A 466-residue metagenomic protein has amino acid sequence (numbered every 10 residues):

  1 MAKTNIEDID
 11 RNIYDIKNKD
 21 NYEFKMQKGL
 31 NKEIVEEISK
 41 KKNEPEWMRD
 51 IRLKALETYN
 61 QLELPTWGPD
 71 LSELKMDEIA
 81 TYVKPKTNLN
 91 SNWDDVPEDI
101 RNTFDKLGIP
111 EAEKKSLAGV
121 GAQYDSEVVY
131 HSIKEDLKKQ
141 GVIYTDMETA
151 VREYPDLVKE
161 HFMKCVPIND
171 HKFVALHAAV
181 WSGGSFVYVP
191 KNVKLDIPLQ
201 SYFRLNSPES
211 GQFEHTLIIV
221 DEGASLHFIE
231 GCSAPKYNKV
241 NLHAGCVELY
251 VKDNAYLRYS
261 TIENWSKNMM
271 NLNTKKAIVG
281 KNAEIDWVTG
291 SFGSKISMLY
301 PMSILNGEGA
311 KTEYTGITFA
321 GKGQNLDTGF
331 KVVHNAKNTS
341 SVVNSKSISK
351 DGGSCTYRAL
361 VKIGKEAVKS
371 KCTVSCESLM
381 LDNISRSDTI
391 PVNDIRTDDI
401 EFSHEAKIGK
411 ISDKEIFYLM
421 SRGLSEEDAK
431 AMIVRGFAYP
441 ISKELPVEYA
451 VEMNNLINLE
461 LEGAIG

Functional and structural regions predicted by a protein language model:
A2-I9, Y22-D170, V174-A175, S347: N-terminal amphipathic, basic helical "cap/leader" segment at the start of enzyme domains
A2-K19, F24-G29, Y449-I465: Intrinsically disordered, low-complexity terminal tails
D15-K17, K32-E36, D394-I395: Short acidic (Asp/Glu) and glycine-rich catalytic loops that position anionic groups and cofactors
E33-I38, K414-Y418, F437: A general alpha-helix detector
L62-G68, F437-V447: Short arginine-rich
Y130-L424, I441-G466: Conserved beta-strand/loop scaffold segments within soluble protein domains that form the structured core and edges
